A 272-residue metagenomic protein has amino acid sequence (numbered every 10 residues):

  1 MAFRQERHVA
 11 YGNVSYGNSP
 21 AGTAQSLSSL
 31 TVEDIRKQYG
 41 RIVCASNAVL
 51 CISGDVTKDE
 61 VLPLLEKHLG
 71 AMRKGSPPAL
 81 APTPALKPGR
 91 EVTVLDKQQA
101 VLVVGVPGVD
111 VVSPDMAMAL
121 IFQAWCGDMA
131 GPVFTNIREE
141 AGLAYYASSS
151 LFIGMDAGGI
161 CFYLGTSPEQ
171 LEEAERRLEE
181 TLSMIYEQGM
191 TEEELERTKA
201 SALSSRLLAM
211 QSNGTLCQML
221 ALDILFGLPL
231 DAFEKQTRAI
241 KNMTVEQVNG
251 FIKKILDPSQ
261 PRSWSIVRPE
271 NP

Functional and structural regions predicted by a protein language model:
M1-S76, V109-D110, E140-P272: Charge-rich, well-structured scaffold segments of protease-associated domains
H8, P77-P132, N136: His/Glu-based metal-binding/catalytic segments typifying zinc-dependent metallopeptidases
